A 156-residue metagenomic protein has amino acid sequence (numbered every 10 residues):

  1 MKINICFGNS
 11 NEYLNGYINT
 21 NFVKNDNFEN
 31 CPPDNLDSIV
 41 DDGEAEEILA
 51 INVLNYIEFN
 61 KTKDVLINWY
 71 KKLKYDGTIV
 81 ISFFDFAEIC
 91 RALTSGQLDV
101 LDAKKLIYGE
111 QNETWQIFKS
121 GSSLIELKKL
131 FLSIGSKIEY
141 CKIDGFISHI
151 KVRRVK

Functional and structural regions predicted by a protein language model:
M1-N4: Extreme N-terminal starter segment of soluble prokaryotic enzymes
N9-D42, Y140-K142: Adenosine-cofactor binding site in Rossmann-like domains, unifying the SAM/SAH pocket of S-adenosylmethionine-dependent
E44-A45, K137: Short loop/turn motifs at secondary-structure junctions
E46-V53, T62: A short beta-strand submotif of the Rossmann-like class I SAM-dependent methyltransferase core that lines
V53-Y56, D85: Hydrophobic adenine-recognition pocket in adenosine-nucleotide-binding enzymes
I57-N60, L73-Y75: Helix-to-beta-strand junctions that scaffold the AdoMet/dcAdoMet cofactor pocket in Class I SAM-dependent enzymes
K61-T62, N68, T78-V155: S-adenosyl-L-methionine-dependent methyltransferase catalytic module, highlighting the catalytic core
